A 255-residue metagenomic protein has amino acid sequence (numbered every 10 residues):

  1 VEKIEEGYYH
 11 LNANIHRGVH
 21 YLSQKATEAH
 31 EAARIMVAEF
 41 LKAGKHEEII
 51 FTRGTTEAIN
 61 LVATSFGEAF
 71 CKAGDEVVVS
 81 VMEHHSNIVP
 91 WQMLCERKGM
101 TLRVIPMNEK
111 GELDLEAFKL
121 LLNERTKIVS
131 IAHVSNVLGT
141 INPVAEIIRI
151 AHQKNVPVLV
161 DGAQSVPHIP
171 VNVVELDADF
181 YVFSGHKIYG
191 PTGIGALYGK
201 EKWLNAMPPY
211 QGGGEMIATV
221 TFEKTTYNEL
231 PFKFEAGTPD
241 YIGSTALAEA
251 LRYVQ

Functional and structural regions predicted by a protein language model:
V1-Q255: Pyridoxal 5′-phosphate
